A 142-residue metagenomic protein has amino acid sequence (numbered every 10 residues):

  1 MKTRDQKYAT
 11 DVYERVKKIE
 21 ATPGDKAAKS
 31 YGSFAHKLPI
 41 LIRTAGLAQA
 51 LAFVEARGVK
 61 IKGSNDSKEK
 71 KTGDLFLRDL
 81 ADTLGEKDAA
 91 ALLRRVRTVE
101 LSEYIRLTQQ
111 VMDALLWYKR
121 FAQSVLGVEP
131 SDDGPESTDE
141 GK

Functional and structural regions predicted by a protein language model:
M1-K142: Small/polar/charged residue-enriched interaction surfaces, especially the RNA/DNA-contacting tracks of RNP/CRISPR
